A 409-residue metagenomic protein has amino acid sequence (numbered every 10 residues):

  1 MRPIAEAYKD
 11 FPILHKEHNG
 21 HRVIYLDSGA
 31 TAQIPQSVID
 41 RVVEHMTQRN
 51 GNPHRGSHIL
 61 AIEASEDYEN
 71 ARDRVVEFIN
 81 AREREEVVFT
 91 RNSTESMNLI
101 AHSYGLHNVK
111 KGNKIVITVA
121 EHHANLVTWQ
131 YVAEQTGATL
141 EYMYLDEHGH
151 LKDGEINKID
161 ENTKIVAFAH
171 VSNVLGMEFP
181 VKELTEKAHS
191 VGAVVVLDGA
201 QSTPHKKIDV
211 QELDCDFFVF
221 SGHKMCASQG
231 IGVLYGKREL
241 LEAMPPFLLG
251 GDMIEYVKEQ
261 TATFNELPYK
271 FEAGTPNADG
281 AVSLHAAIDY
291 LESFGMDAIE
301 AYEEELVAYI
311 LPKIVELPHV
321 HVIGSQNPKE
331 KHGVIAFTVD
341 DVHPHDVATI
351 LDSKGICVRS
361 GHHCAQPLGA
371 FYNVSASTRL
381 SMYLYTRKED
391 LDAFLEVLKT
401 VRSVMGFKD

Functional and structural regions predicted by a protein language model:
M1-D409: Pyridoxal 5′-phosphate
